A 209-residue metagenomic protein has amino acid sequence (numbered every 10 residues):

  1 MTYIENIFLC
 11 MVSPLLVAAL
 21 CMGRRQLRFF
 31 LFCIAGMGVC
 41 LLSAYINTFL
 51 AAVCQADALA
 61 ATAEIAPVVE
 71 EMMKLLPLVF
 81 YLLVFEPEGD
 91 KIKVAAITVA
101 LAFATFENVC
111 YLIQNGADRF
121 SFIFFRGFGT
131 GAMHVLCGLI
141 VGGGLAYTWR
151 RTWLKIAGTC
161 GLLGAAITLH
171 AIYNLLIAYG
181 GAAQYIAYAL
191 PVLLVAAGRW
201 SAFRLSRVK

Functional and structural regions predicted by a protein language model:
M1-K209: Hydrophobic alpha-helical segments at protein termini of multi-pass membrane proteins
